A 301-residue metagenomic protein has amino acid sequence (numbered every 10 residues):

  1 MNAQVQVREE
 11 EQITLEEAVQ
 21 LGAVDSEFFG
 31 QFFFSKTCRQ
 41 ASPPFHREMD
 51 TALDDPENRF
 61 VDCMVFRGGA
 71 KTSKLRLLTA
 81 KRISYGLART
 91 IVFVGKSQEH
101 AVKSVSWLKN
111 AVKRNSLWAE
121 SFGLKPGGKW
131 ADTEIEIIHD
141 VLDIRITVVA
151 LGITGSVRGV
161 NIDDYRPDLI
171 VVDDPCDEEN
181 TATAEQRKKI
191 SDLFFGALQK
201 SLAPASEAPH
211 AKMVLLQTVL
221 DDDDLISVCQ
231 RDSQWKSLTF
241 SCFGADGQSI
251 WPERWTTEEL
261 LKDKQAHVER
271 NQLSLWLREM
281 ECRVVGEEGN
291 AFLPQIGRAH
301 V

Functional and structural regions predicted by a protein language model:
M1-F60: Pre-P-loop entry segment of helicase/translocase ATPase cores
N58-L77: Walker A/P-loop
L75-G86: Walker A/P-loop NTP-binding motif
V94-T154: Conserved nucleotide-state-sensing and coupling region of NTP-binding domains
T133-F194: Conserved RecA-like ASCE ATPase "motif II neighborhood" in helicase/translocase motors
V149-L151, I170-V172, P209-V219: Structural recognition of the conserved hydrophobic beta-strand(s) that form the central parallel beta-sheet of P-loop
I190-A211: Substrate-engagement module of ASCE P-loop NTPases
G247-R298: ATPase catalytic-site recognition across NTP-hydrolyzing enzymes
